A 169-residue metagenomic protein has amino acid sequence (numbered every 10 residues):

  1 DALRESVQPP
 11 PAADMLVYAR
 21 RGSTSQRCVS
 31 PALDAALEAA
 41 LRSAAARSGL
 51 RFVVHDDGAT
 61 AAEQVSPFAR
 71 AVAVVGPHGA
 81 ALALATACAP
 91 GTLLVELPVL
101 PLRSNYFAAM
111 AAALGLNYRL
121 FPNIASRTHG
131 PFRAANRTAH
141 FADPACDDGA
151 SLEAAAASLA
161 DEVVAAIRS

Functional and structural regions predicted by a protein language model:
D1-S169: The feature primarily captures lumenal catalytic ectodomains of type II secretory-pathway glycosyltransferases
